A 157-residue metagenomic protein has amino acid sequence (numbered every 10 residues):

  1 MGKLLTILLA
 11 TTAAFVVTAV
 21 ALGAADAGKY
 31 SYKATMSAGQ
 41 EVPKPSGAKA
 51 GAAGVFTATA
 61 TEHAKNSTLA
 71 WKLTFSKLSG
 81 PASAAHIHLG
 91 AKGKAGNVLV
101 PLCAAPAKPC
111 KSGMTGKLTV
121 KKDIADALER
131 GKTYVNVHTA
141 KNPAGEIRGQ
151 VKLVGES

Functional and structural regions predicted by a protein language model:
G2-L5, F15-A85, L89-S157: Metal-centered catalytic cores of metalloenzymes
